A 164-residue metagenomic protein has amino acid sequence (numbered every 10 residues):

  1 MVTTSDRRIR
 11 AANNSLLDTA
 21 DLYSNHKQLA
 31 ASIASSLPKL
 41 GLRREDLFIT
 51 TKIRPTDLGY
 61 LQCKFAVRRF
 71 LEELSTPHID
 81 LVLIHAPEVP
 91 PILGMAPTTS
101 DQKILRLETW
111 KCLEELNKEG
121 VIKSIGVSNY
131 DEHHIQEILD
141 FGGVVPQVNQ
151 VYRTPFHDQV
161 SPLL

Functional and structural regions predicted by a protein language model:
M1-L47: N-terminal binding-site loop/beta-alpha segment at the start of enzyme catalytic domains that lines or forms
M1-R10, G59-S75, E108, D131-Q136 (+1 more regions): Short, acidic/polar
V2, A20-Q28, T56-L61, R153-Q159: Acidic-and-aromatic substrate-binding clefts and catalytic sites of carbohydrate-active enzymes
L17, L29, I49, F70 (+4 more regions): Conserved, mostly hydrophobic/aromatic
K27-P38, V67-L71, L113, I135: Short, well-ordered amphipathic alpha-helices
S35-E45, L74-T76, K118-V121, G142-V145: Short helix-capping segments at alpha-helix termini
R43-D57, D80-P87: A short, structured active-site edge motif that brings together acidic residues
A86-L164: Beta/alpha (TIM)-barrel catalytic core signal, keyed to glycine-rich beta->alpha loops juxtaposed to Asp/Glu that bind
